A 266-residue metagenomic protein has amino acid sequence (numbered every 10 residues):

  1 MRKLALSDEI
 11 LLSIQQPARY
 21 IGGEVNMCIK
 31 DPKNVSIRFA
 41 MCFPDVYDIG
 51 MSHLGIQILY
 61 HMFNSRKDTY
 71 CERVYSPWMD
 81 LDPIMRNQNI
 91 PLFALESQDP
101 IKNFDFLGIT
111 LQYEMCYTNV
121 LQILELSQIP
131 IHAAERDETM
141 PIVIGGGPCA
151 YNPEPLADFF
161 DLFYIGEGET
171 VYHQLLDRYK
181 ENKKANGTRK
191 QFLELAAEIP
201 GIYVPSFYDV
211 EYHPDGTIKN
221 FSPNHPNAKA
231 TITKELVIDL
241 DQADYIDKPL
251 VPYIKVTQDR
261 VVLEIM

Functional and structural regions predicted by a protein language model:
M1-P17, R66: Helix-enriched interaction subdomains in cytosolic or periplasmic regions, typified by TIR/SEFIR signaling/NADase cores
I10-A40, Y47-D48, G216-V262: N-terminal [4Fe-4S]-dependent radical SAM core
G22-M27, L54-H61, L92-L95, I129 (+3 more regions): Short alpha-helical segments and helix-capping/turn motifs at coil-helix boundaries
F39, P44, G50-H61, R66-M85 (+2 more regions): Low-complexity, highly charged intrinsically disordered N-terminal segments that act as targeting/localization
V46-I49, E114-C116: Short acidic, S/G/P-rich loop/turn micro-motifs used as interaction or catalytic elements
G55, P148, T257, V261: Short, glycine/acidic-rich beta->alpha junctions
S76-H225: Glycine-rich beta-alpha loop elements in corrinoid/cobalamin-binding modules across cobalamin-dependent enzymes
E264-M266: Structured mid-domain segments that build the active-site/substrate or prosthetic-cofactor binding neighborhood
